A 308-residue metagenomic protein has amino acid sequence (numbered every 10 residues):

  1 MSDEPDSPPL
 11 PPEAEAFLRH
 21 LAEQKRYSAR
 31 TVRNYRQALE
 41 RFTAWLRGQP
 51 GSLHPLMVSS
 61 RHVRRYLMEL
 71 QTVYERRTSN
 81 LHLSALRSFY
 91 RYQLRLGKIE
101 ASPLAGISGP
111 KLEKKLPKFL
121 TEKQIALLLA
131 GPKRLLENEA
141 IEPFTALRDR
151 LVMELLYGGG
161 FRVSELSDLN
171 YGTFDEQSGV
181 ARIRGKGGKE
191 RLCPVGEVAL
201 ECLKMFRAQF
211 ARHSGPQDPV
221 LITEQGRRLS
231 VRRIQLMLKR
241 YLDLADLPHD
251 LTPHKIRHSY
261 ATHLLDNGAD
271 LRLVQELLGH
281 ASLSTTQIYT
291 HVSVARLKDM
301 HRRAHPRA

Functional and structural regions predicted by a protein language model:
M1-A308: Conserved catalytic core of the tyrosine transesterase superfamily
